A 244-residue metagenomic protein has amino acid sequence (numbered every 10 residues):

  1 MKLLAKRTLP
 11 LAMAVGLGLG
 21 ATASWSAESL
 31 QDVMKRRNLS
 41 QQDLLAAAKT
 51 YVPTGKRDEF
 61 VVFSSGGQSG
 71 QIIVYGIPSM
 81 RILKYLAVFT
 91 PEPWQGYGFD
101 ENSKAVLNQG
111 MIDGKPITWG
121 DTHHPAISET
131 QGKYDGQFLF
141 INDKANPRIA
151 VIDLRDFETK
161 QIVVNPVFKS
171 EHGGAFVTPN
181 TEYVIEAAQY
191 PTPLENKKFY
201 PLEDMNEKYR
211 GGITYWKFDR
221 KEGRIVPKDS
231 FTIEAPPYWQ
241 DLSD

Functional and structural regions predicted by a protein language model:
P10-G20: Bacterial N-terminal signal peptides
W25-I73, Y85-F99: Sequence/structural signature of beta-propeller modules and their immediately flanking N-terminal secretory/stalk
S40-Q41, K84, K115-W119, E158-V164 (+1 more regions): A short beta-strand motif characteristic of beta-propeller blades
A46-Y51, W94-F99, W119-T130, V167-V177 (+1 more regions): Repeated scaffold domains used in trafficking and secretory/extracellular systems, primarily beta-propellers
K49-E59, H124-A126, G136, E186-K208: Short, conserved, GDST-rich strand-edge loop motifs in beta-rich repeat architectures
S64-G66, F140-K144, I185-Q189, D244: Conserved beta-strand positions in repeat-built beta-propeller and related beta-rich domains
G67, Q71-Q109, I141-P166, R220: Beta-propeller domains
E203-R220: Beta-propeller blade signature
